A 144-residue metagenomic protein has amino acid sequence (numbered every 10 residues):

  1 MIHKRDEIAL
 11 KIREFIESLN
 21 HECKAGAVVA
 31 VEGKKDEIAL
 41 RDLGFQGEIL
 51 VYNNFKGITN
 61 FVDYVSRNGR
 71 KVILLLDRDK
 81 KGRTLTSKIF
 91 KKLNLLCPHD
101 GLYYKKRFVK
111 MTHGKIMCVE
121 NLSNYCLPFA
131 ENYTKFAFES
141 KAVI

Functional and structural regions predicted by a protein language model:
M1-G26, K34, I38, N60-F61: Phosphate-handling DNA/RNA-contact segment within nucleic-acid enzymes
I2, D42-L43, E48, N54 (+1 more regions): TOPRIM fold recognition
E7-L10, V28-A30, V51-N54, K80: A short linear-motif detector with a strong N-terminal bias
F15-L19, V31, E37, N53 (+2 more regions): Aromatic-enriched hydrophobic runs in primary sequence
G26-A27, L76: A general structural-boundary detector
A27-I49: Short, contiguous, helix-prone interaction/anchoring segments in small proteins
